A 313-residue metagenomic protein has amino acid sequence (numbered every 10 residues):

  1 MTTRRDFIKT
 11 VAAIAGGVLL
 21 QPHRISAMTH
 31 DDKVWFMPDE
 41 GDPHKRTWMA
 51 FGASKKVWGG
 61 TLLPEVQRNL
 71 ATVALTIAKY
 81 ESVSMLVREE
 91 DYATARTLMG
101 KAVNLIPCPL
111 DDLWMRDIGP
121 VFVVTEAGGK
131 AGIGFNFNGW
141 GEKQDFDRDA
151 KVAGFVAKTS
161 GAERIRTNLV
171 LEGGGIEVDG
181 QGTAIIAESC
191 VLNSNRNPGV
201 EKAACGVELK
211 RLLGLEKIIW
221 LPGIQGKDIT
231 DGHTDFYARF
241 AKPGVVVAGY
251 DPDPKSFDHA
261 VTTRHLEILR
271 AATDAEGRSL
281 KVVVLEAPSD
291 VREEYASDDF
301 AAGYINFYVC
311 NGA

Functional and structural regions predicted by a protein language model:
M1-T2: Secretory targeting signals
D6-S26: N-terminal export signals
M28-A313: The feature marks the mature, well-folded catalytic cores of soluble enzymes
